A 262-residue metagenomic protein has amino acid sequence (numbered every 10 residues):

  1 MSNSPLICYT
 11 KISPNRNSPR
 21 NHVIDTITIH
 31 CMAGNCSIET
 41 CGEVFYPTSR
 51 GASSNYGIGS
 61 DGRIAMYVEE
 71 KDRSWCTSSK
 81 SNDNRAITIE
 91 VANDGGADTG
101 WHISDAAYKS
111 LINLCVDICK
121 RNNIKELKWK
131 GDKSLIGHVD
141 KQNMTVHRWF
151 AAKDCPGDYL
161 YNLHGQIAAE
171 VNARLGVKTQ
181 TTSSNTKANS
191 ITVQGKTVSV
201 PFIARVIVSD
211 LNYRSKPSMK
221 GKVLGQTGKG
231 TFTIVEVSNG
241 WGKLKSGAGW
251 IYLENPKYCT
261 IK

Functional and structural regions predicted by a protein language model:
M1-D83: N-terminal catalytic cores of peptidoglycan-degrading enzymes
S2-K11, R16, R20-N21, G95-T192: Basic/polar, cationic surfaces and motifs that engage anionic cell-wall and phosphate/carboxylate ligands
V23-D25, A52-S54, S60, D83-R85 (+7 more regions): Residues that flank catalytic or metal-binding motifs in active/ligand-binding sites
A33, E69-K71, N93, R148 (+3 more regions): A mature extracytoplasmic/lumenal domain signature
D72-T77, A97, K222, K243 (+2 more regions): A short local loop/turn or secondary-structure capping micro-motif enriched for an aromatic residue
K80-V91, P201: Short coil-to-beta-strand
A188-K243, W250, K257-Y258: Beta-loop motif signature
